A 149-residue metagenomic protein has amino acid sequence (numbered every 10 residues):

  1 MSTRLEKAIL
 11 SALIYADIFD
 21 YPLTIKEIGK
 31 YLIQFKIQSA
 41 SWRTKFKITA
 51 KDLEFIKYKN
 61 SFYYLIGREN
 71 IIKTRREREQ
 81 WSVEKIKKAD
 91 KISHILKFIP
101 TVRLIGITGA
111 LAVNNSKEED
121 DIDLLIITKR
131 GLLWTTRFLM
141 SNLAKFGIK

Functional and structural regions predicted by a protein language model:
M1-G106: Helical scaffold of the NTase/Pol beta-like nucleotidyltransferase catalytic core
L32-K36, E119, I148: Short amphipathic alpha-helical patches
K88-D90, K129-L133, I148-K149: Glycine-rich loops and low-complexity Gly/Arg-rich segments that provide flexible linkers or classic glycine-based
G109, V113-W134: Catalytic metal-binding acidic patch
R137: Aromatic/basic-lined ligand-recognition segments that form π-stacking hydrophobic pockets flanked by Lys/Arg to engage
M140-K149: Conserved catalytic core of two-metal-ion nucleotidyltransferases
